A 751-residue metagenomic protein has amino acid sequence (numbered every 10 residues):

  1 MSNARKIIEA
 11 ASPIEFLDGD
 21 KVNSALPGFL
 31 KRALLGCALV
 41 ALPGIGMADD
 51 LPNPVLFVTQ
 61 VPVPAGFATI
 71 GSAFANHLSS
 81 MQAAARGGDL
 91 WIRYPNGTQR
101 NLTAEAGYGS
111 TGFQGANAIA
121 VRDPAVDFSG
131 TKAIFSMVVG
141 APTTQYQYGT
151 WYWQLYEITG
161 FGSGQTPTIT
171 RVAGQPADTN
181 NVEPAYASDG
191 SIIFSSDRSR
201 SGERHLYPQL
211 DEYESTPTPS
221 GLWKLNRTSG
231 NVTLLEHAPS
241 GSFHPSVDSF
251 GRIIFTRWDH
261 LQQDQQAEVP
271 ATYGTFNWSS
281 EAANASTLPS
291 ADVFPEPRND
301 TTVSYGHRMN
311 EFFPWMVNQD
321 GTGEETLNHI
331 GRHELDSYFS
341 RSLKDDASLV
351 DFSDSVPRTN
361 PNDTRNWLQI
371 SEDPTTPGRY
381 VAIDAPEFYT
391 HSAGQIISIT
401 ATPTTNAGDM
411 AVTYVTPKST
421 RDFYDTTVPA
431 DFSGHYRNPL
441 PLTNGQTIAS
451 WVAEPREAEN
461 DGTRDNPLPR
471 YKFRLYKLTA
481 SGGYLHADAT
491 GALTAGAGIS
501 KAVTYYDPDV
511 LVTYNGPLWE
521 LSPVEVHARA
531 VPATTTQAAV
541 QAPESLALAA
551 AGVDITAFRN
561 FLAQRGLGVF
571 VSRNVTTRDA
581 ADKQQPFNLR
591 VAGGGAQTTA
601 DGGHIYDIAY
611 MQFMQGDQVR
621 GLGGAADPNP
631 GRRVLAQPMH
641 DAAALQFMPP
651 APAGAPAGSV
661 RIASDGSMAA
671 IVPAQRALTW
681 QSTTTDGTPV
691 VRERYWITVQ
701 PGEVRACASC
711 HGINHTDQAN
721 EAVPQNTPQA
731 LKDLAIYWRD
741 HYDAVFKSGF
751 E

Functional and structural regions predicted by a protein language model:
R5-L35: Bacterial N-terminal signal peptides that target proteins for export
G46-A48: Boundary at the C-terminal end of the N-terminal hydrophobic targeting segment
L51-P95, T103-F161, P167-A177, N181-R200 (+3 more regions): Extended surface/linker regions that mediate inter-domain or inter-protein docking in multi-component redox
G88-P95, G149-S163, Y207-S229, V269-T322 (+2 more regions): Beta-propeller blade signature
I169, G174-E183, S188, R200-D211 (+12 more regions): Catalytic cores of extracellular degradative/oxidative enzymes
S220, L234-Q266, P270-G274, A285-A407: Beta-propeller domains
V745-E751: Ser/Thr-rich, Pro/Gly/Ala-heavy low-complexity intrinsically disordered linkers and tails of secreted extracellular
